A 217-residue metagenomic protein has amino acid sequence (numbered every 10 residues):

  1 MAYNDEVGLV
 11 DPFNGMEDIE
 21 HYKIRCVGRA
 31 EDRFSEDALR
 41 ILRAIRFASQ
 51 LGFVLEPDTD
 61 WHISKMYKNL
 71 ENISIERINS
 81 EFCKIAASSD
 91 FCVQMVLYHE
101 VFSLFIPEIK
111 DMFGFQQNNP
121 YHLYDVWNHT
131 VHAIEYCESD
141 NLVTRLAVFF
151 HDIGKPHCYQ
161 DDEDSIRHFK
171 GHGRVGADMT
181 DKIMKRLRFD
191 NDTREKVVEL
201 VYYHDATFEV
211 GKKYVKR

Functional and structural regions predicted by a protein language model:
M1-F149, I153-G171, V175-F189, T207: Glycine- and charge-enriched loop/helix tracts that form the active or gating conduit in phosphate/cation-handling
D60, R194-Y202: Short, well-structured alpha-helical segments
H204-K216: Short acidic/His-enriched helical or mixed secondary-structure segments at domain edges of catalytic enzymes and some
